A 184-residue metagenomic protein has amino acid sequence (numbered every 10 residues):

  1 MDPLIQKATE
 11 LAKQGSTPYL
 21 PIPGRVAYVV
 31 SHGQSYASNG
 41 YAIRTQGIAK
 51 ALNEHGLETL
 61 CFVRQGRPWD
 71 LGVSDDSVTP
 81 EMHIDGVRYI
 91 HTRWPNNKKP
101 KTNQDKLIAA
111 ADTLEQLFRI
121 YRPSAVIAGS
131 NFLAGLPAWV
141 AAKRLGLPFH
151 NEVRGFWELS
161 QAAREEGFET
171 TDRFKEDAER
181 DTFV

Functional and structural regions predicted by a protein language model:
M1-H83: N-terminal subdomain of nucleotide-sugar transferases
Y41-A42, L107-I108, E176-D177: A conditional alpha-helix N-cap/helix-loop micro-motif detector
A51, P137, A141: Hydrophobic/aromatic ligand-binding patch that stacks against planar heteroaromatic rings of cofactors or nucleotides
C61-Y121: A conserved catalytic-core segment of Leloir-type glycosyltransferases
S77-E81, R144-G146, G167-T170: Short, hinge-like loop/turn segments at secondary-structure boundaries
N96-P100, N151-T182: Acceptor-binding helix/loop patch of EC 2.4 sugar-transfer enzymes, predominantly nucleotide-sugar-dependent
L114-A134, L147: Short N-terminal targeting/anchoring amphipathic segment
